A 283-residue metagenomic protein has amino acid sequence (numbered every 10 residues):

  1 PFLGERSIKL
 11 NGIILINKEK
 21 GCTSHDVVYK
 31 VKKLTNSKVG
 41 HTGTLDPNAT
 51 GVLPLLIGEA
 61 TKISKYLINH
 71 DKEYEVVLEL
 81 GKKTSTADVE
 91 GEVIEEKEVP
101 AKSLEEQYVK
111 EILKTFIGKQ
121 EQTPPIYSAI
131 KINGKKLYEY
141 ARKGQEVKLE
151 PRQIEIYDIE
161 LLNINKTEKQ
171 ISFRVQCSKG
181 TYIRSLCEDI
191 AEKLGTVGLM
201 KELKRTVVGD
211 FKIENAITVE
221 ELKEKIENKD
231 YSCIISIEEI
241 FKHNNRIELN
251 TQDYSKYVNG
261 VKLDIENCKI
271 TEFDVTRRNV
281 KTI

Functional and structural regions predicted by a protein language model:
F2-L45, A49-V52, Y66, H70 (+5 more regions): Accessory RNA 3′-end/elbow-binding domains used by RNA modification enzymes
K30-N36, P54, V147-G180, R184-G195: The conserved catalytic core of RNA pseudouridine synthases
L55, V76, G134, L186 (+1 more regions): Residue-level signal for inorganic ion chemistry
G58-T61, K82-K83: Short, charged/polar surface micro-motifs in flexible loops or helix N-caps
K65-L80, V147-L161: Structural signature of FAD isoalloxazine-binding scaffolds in flavoprotein oxidoreductases
Y66-E121: Acidic, low-complexity central loop/insert segments
T84, G118, L149-E150, I164-T167 (+1 more regions): Short, conserved beta-turn/loop elements at beta-strand boundaries and strand-helix junctions
S128, I132-Y157: Extended alpha-helical targeting/anchoring segments, especially N-terminal organellar/secretory targeting helices
